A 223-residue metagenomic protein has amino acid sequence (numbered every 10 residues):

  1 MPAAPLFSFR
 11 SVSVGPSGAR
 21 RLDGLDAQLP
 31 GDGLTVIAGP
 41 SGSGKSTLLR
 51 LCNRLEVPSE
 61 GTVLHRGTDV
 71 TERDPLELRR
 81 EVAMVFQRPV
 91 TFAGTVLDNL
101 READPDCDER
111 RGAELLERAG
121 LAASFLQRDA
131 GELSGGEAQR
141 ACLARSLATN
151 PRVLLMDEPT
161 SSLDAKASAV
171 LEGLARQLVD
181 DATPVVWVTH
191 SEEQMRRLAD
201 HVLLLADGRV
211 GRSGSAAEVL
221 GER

Functional and structural regions predicted by a protein language model:
N53: Helix-to-loop junction immediately C-terminal to a conserved catalytic motif
G61-D69, L78: Conserved ABC transporter NBD signature motif
E109-F125: Conserved ABC ATPase "signature" region
D129-L133, E137: Conserved ABC ATPase signature
L154-D157: Catalytic Walker B motif of ABC-type/P-loop ATPase nucleotide-binding domains
T189-H190: H-loop/switch region of ABC-family ATPase nucleotide-binding domains
